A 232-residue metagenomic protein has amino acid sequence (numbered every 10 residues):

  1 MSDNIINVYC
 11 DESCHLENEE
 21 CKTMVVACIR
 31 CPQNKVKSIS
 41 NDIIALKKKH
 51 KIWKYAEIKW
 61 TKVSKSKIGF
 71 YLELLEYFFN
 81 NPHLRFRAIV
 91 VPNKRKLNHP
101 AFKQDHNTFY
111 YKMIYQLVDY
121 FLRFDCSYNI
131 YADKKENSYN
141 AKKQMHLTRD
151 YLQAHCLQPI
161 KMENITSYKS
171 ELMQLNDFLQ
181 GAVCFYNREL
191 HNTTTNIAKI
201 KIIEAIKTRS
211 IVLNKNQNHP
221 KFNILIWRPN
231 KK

Functional and structural regions predicted by a protein language model:
M1-K232: Phosphate-ester processing/binding pockets and catalytic centers
